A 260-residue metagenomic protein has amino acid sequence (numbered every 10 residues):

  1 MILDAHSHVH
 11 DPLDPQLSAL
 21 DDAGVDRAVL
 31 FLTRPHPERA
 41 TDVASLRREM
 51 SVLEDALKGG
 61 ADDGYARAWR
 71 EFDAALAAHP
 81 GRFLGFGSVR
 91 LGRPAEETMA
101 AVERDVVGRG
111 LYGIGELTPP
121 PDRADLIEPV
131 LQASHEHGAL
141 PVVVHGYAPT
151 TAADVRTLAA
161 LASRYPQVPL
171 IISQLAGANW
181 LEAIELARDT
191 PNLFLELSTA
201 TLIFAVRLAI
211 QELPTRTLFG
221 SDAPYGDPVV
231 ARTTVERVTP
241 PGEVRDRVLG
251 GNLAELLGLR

Functional and structural regions predicted by a protein language model:
M1-D125, T233: Mid-domain alpha/beta scaffold segments of enzyme catalytic cores
M1-H8, P15-R27, R216, V229-R260: Mid-to-C-terminal alpha-helical segments outside catalytic/metal-binding sites
H6, L20, F72, L76 (+8 more regions): Conserved, mostly hydrophobic/aromatic
H8, R90, Y147-A148, A176 (+1 more regions): Catalytic metal-binding/acid-base residues of hydrolase active sites
D21, A77, V107, H135-E136 (+3 more regions): Residue-level signal for alpha-helix termini/capping positions
S88, V102-E103, I114-G115, L195 (+3 more regions): Hydrophobic/basic alpha-helical segments enriched in Actinobacteria
Y112, P120-L218: Catalytic pocket-lining loop regions of alpha/beta-barrel enzymes, especially the amidohydrolase/enolase/GH5 lineages
G220-P224, P228: C-terminal active-site rim and adjoining tail of enzyme catalytic domains
